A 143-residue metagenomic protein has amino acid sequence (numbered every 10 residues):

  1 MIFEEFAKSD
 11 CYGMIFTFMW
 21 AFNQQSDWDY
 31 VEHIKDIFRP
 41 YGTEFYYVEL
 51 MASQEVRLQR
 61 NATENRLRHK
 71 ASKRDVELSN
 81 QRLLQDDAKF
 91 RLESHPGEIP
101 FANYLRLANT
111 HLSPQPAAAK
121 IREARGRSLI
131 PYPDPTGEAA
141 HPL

Functional and structural regions predicted by a protein language model:
M1, F38-T43, A71-D75, I130-D134: Glycine-rich loops and low-complexity Gly/Arg-rich segments that provide flexible linkers or classic glycine-based
M1-E49, Q54: Glycine-rich phosphate-binding loop used to anchor ATP phosphates in small-molecule kinases, encompassing both
F3, P114-R122: Short, amphipathic alpha-helical "lid/cap" segments that border enzyme active or binding sites
E5, R60, A124: Residues that form generic nucleotide/phosphate-binding pockets
D29-E32, N61-N65, K120-R122: Short, glycine/charged-enriched secondary-structure capping and boundary segments
Q54-N61: Switch/connector loops and helix/strand junctions flanking conserved nucleotide-binding motifs in nucleotide-processing
T63-A117, Y132, G137-L143: Small-molecule kinase domains that catalyze NTP-dependent phosphoryl transfer to phosphate-bearing small molecules
K120-P131: C-terminal alpha-helix
